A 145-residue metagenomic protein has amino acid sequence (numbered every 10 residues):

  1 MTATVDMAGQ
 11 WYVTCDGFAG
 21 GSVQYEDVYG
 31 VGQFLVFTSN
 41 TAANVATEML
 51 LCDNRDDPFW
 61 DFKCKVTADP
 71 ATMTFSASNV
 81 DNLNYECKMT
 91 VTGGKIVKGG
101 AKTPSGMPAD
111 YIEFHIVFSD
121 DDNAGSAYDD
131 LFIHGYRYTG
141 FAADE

Functional and structural regions predicted by a protein language model:
T2-E145: First exposed extracellular module after export/assembly in secreted or surface-exposed proteins
